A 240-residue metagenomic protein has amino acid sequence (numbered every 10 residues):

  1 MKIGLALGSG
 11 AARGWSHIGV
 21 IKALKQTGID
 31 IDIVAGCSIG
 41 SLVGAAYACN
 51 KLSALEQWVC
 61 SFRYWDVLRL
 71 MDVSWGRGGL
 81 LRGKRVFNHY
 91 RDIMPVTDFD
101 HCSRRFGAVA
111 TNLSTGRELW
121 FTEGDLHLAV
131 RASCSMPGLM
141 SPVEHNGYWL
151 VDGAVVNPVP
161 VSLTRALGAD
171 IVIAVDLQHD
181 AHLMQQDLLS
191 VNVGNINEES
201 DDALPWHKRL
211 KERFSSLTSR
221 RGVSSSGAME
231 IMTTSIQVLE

Functional and structural regions predicted by a protein language model:
M1-V34: Helix-rich "cap/lid" substructures immediately adjacent to catalytic or cofactor-binding pockets
I3, L52-H89, T111-E118, T122-D125 (+1 more regions): Non-catalytic peripheral regions of patatin-like phospholipases
G10, V20, G40, A108 (+5 more regions): Conserved small-residue
H17, G40-S41, N157: Catalytic nucleophile loop
G19-T27, C49-L55, G124-H127: A glycine- and small-aliphatic-rich helix-loop capping segment at beta-alpha/alpha-beta transitions that lines
D30-C49: Catalytic nucleophile loop
V67, M94-R105: A short alpha-helix-loop-beta-strand transition element characteristic of N-terminal alpha/beta dinucleotide-binding
G124, R131-I171: ATP/pyrophosphate-binding catalytic subdomain of soluble kinases
